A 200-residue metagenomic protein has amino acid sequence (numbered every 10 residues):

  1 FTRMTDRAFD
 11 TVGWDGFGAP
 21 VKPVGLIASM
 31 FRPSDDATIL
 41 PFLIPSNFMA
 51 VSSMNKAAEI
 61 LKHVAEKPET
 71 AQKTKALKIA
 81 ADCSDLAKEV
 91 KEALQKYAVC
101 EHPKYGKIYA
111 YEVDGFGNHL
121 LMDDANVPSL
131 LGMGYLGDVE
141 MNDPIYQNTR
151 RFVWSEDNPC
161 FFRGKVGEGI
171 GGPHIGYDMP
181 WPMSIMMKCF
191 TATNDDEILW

Functional and structural regions predicted by a protein language model:
F1-L40: Active-site acid/base region of carbohydrate-active enzymes
T2-R3, F42, M49, N55-P144: Catalytic cores of carbohydrate-active enzymes
D10-W14, V90, L94-Y97, T149: A broad, low-specificity signal for short, low-complexity segments enriched in glycine/proline and polar/charged
L26, M30, P41-L43, L130 (+2 more regions): Residue-level preference for alpha-helix termini and adjacent loops
R32, E66, V99, W154-N158: Generic surface-pattern signal
D36-A37, A80, H119, G172: Residues at structural and domain junctions
F48, N55, F116-W200: Active-site core of glycosidic bond-cleaving carbohydrate-active enzymes
